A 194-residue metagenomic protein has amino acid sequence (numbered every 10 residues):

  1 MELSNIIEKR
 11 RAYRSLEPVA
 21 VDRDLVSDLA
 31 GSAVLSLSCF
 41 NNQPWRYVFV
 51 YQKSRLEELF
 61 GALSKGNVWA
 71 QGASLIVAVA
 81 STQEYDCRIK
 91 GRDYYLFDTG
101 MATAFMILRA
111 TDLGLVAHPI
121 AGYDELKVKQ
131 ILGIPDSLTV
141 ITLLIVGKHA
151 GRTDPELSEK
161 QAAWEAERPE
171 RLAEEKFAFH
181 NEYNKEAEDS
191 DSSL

Functional and structural regions predicted by a protein language model:
M1-L194: Acidic, surface-exposed loops and disordered segments
